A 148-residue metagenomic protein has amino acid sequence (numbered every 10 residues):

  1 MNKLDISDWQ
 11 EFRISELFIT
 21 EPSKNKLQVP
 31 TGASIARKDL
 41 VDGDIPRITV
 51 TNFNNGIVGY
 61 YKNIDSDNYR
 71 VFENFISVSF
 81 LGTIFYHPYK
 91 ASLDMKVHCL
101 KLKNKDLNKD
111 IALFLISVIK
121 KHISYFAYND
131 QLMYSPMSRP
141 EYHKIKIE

Functional and structural regions predicted by a protein language model:
M1-N55: Non-catalytic DNA-recognition/assembly elements of restriction-modification systems
S7, L40-V41, Y69-V71, Y86 (+2 more regions): A generic structural signal for short, non-catalytic loop/turn and secondary-structure boundary residues
S7, S15, K103, K146-E148: A structural detector for beta-sheet-dominated domains
W9-F12, L17, I111-I119, A127-L132: Aromatic/pi-system hotspot detector in well-structured domains
N55-G56, H122-A127: Short loop/beta submotifs within extracellular cysteine-rich repeat domains
I57-S117: A short beta-sheet element
K90-K101, N129-E148: A short glycine-rich beta-alpha junction/loop motif
I119-I123, K144-I147: Short leucine-rich amphipathic alpha-helical surface patches
